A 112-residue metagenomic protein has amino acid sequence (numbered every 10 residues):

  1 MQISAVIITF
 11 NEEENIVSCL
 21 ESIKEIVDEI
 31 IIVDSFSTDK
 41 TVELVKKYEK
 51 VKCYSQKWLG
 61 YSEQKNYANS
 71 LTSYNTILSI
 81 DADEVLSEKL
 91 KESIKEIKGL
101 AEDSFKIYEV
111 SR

Functional and structural regions predicted by a protein language model:
Q2-S4, E29: Cell-envelope/extracellular polymer assembly enzymes that use nucleotide-activated donors
V6-I26: Short, well-formed alpha-helical segments that are part of the catalytic scaffolds of diverse glycosyltransferases
N15-V17, D39-K47, K89-L90: Acidic helix N-cap motif at the loop->helix transition within catalytic regions of sugar-transfer enzymes
S22, D34-E43, D81: A conserved acidic beta->alpha catalytic loop
S35, Q56, Y74, D81-E84 (+1 more regions): Short acidic donor-binding/metal-coordinating loop in glycosyltransferase active sites
K57-E63, N69: A short, glycine-/small-residue-rich helix N-cap motif at loop->alpha-helix starts within glycosyltransferase
N66-T76: Active-site nucleotide-sugar/metal-binding loop of Leloir-type enzymes
V85-R112: Conserved donor NDP-sugar-binding/catalytic core segment of glycosyltransferases
